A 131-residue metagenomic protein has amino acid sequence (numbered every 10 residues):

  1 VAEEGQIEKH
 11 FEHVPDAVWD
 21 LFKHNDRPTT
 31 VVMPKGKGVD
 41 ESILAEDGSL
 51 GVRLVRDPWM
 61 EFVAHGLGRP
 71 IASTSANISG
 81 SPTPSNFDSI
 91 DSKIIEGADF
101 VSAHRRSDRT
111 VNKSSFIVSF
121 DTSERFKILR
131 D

Functional and structural regions predicted by a protein language model:
V1-D131: Active-site-adjacent structural elements in enzyme catalytic cores
